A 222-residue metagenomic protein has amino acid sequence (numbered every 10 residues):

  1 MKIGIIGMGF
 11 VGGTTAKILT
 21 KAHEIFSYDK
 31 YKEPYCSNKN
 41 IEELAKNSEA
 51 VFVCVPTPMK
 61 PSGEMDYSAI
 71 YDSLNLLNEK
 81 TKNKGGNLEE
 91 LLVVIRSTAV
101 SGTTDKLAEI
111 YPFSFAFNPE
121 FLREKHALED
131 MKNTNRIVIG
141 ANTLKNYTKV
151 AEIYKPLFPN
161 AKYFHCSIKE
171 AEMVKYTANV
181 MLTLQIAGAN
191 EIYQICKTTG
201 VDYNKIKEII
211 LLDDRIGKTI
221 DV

Functional and structural regions predicted by a protein language model:
M1-V222: Structural/interface elements that position substrates and couple domains in central-metabolism enzymes
